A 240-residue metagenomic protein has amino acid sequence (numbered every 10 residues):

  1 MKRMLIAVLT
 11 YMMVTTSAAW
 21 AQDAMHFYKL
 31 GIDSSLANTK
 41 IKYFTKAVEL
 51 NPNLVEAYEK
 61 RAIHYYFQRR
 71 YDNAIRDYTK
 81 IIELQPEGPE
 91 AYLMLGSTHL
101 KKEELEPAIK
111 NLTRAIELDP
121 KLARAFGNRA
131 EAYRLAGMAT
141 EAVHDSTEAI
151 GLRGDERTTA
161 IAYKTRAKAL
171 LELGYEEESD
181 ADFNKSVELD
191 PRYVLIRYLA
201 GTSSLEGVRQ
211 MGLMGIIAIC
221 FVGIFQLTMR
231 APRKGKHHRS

Functional and structural regions predicted by a protein language model:
Q22-L50, E56, K60-R69: Alpha-helical segment of the N-proximal tetratricopeptide repeat
D23-M25, V55-E56, P89-E90, A123-R124 (+2 more regions): Helix-start (N-cap) detector for alpha-helical repeat units in TPR-like alpha-solenoids, especially tetratricopeptide
L50, L84, L118, L152-D155 (+1 more regions): Structural marker of alpha-solenoid helical repeat scaffolds
F67, K101, L135-A136, E172: Register position in tetratricopeptide repeats
